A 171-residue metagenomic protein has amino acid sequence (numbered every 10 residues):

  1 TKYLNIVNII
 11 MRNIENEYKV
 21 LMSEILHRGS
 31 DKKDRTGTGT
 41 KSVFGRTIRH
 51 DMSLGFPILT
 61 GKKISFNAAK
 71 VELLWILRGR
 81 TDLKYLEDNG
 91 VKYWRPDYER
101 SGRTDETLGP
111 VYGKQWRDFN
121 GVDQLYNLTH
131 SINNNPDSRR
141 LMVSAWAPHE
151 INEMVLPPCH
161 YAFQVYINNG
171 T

Functional and structural regions predicted by a protein language model:
V7-T171: Terminal, non-catalytic protein-protein interaction segments that mediate quaternary/complex assembly
